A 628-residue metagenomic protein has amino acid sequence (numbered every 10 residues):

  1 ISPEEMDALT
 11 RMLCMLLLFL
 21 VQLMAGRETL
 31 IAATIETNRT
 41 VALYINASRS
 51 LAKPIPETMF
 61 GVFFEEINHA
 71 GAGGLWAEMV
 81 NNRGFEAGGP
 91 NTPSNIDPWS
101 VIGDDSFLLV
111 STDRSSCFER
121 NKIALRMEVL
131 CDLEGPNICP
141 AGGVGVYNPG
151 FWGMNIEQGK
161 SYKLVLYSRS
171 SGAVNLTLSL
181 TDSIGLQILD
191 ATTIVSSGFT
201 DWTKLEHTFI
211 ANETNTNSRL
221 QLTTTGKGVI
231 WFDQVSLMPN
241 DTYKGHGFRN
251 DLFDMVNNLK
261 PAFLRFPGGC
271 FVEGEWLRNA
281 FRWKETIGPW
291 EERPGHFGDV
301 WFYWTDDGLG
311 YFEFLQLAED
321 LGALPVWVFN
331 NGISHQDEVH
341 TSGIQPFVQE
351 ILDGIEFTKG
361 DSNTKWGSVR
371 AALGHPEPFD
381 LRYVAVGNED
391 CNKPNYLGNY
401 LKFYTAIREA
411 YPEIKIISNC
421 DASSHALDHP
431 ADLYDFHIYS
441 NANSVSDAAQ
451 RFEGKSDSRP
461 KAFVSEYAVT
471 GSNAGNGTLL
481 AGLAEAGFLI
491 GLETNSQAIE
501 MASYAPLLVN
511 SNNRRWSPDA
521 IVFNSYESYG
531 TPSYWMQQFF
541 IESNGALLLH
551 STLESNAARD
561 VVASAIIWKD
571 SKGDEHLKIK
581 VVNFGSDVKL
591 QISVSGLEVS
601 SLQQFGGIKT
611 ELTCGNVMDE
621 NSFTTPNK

Functional and structural regions predicted by a protein language model:
D7-D307, L324, E338-P346, E377 (+5 more regions): Extracellular and organelle-lumenal recognition/adhesion modules and their flexible linkers in secreted
T58-F64, L264-F266, P325-V328, R382-V386 (+4 more regions): Hydrophobic faces of well-ordered beta-strands that scaffold small-molecule active sites in alpha/beta enzyme cores
V62, F85, L166, K260 (+8 more regions): Conserved, mostly hydrophobic/aromatic
E65-I67, V272, I333-Q336, R459-I566 (+1 more regions): Aromatic/acidic polysaccharide-binding cleft in carbohydrate-active enzymes
K284, G288-G398: Substrate-binding cleft of carbohydrate-active enzyme catalytic domains
D353, F357-S368, A372-N495: Active-site neighborhood of glycoside hydrolase catalytic domains
D560-L602, K609: Carbohydrate-binding surface patches
S600-K628: Acidic, Ser/Thr/Pro-rich beta/coil linker or hinge segments at domain junctions
